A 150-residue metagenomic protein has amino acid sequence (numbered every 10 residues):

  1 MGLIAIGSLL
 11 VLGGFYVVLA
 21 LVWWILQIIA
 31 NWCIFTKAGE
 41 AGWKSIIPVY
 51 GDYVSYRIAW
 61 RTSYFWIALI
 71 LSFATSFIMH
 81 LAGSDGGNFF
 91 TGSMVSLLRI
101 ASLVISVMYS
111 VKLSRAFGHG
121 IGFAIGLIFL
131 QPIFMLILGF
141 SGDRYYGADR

Functional and structural regions predicted by a protein language model:
M1, D143-R150: Low-complexity, intrinsically disordered extramembrane tails and loops of integral membrane proteins
M1-L9: Long, highly hydrophobic alpha-helical transmembrane signal-anchor segments
S8-N31, P48-L113, F117-G120, A124-G139: Hydrophobic alpha-helical transmembrane segments in multi-pass membrane proteins
L26-K44: Membrane-interface helix-loop junction between the first two transmembrane segments
F35, F117, A148-R150: Aromatic-residue hotspot detector
